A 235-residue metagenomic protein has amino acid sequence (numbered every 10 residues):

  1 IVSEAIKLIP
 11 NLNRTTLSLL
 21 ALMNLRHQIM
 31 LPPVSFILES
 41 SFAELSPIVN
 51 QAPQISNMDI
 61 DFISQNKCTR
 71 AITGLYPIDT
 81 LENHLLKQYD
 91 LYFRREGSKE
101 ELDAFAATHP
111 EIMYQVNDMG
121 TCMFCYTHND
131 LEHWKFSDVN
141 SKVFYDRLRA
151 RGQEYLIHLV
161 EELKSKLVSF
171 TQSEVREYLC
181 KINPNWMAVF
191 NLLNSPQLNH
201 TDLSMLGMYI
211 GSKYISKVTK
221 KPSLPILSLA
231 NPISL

Functional and structural regions predicted by a protein language model:
I1-I9: Charged, alpha-helical interface segments at or near domain boundaries
P10-L17: Short helix-coil-helix linker/hinge
M23-R26: P-loop NTPase nucleotide-binding module
Q28, I37-Q54: Short helix-coil junctions and helix-kink-helix linkers
M30-S41, A71-L81: Short acidic alpha-helical/loop segments enriched in Asp/Glu that coordinate divalent cations
N57-Y76: A short, conserved structural fragment
D79-S223: Short, amphipathic alpha-helical interaction segments positioned at domain boundaries
